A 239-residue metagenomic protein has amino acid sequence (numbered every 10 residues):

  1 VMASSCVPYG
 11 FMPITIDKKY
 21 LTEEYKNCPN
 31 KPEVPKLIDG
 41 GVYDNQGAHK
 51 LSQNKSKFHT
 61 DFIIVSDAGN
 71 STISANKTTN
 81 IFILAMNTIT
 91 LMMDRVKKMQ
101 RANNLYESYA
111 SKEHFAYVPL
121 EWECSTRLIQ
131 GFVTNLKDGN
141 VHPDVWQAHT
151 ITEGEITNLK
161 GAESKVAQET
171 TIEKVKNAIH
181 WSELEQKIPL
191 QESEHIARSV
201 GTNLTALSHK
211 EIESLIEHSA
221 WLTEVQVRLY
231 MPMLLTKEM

Functional and structural regions predicted by a protein language model:
V1-N54, N76, R228: Active-site gating loop/helix substructures
P32-E33, L37, V42-D44, K50-I63 (+2 more regions): C-terminal helical/tail subdomains of lipid-metabolizing enzymes
A75-L84: An amphipathic, hydrophobic-aromatic interaction surface with interspersed Lys/Arg that forms lipid/phosphate-bearing
